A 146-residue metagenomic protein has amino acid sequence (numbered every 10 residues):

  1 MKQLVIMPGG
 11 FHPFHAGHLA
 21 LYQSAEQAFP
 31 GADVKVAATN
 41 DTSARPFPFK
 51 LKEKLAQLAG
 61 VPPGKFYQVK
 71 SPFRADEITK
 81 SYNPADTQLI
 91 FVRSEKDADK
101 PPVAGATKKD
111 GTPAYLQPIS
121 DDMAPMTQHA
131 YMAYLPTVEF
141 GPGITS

Functional and structural regions predicted by a protein language model:
M1-S146: Nucleotidyltransferase catalytic core that binds NTPs
